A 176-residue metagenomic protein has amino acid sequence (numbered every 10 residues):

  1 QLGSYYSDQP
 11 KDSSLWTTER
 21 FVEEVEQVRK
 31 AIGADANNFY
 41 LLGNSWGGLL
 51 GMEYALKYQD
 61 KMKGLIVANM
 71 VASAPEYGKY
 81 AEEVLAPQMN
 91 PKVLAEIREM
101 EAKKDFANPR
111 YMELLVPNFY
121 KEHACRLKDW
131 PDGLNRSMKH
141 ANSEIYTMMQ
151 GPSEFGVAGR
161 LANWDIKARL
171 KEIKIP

Functional and structural regions predicted by a protein language model:
G3, V71-A74, R126: Short "lid" loop at the C-terminus of a central beta-strand within the Rossmann-like core of SAM-dependent
G3-W46: Active-site loop/oxyanion-hole signature of alpha/beta-hydrolase fold enzymes
D8-K11, E76-A81, D132: Short aromatic-enriched loop/helix-cap "lid" or pocket-rim segments at secondary-structure transitions that line
Q27, M52-E53, N163-A168: A generic local structural motif
D35-Y80: Conserved hydrolase catalytic core segment
L65-F106: Flexible "cap/lid" loop of the alpha/beta hydrolase fold
A95-K171: Alpha/beta-hydrolase
E172-P176: Short, proline-enriched alpha-helix->beta-strand connector loops that line the catalytic pocket of alpha/beta-hydrolase
